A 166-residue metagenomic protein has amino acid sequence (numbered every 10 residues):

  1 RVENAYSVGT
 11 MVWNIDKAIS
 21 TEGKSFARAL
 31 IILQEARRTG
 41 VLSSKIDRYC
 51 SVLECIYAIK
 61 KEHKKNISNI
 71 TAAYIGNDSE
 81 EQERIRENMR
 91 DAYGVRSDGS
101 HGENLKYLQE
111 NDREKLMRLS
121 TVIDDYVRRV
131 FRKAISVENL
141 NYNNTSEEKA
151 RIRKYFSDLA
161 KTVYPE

Functional and structural regions predicted by a protein language model:
R1-E166: Amphipathic, oligomerization/interface secondary-structure segments
